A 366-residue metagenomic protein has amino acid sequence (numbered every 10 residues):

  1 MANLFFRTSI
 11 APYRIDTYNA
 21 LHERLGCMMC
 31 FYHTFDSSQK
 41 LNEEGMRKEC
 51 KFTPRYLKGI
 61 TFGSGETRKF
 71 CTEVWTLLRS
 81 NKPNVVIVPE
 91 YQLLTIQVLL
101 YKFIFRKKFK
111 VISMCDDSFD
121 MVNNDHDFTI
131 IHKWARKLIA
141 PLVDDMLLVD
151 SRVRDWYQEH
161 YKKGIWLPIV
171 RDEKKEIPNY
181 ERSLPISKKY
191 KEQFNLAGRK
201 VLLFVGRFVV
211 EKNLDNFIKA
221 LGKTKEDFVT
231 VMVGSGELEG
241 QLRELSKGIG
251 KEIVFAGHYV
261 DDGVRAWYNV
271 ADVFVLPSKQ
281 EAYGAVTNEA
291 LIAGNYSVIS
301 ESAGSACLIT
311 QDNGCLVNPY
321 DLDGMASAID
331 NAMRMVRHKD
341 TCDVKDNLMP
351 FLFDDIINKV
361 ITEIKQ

Functional and structural regions predicted by a protein language model:
L94, F109-T129, D144-D145: A short, histidine- and acid-enriched strand-loop-helix "catalytic/donor-clamping" loop that lines the nucleotide-sugar
R136-I186, L196: Donor nucleotide-sugar binding/catalytic pocket of nucleotide-sugar-dependent glycosyltransferases
P185, K191, L196-K212, I218-L221: Conserved donor-binding/catalytic core segment of Leloir-type glycosyltransferases
R243-Y259: Nucleotide-activated donor-binding/catalytic signature segment of Leloir-type glycosyltransferases, i.e., the conserved
H258-Y259, A266-A271: Short alpha-helical donor nucleotide-sugar binding micro-motif in glycosyltransferases
K279: Aromatic "clamp/platform" in nucleotide-sugar-dependent glycosyltransferases that forms part of the donor/acceptor
I292, Y296-I299: Short hydrophobic beta-strand element within catalytic cores of glycosyltransferases and related nucleotide-activated
Q311, C315-L322, N331-R337: Conserved acidic donor-binding segment of nucleotide-sugar-dependent glycosyltransferases
